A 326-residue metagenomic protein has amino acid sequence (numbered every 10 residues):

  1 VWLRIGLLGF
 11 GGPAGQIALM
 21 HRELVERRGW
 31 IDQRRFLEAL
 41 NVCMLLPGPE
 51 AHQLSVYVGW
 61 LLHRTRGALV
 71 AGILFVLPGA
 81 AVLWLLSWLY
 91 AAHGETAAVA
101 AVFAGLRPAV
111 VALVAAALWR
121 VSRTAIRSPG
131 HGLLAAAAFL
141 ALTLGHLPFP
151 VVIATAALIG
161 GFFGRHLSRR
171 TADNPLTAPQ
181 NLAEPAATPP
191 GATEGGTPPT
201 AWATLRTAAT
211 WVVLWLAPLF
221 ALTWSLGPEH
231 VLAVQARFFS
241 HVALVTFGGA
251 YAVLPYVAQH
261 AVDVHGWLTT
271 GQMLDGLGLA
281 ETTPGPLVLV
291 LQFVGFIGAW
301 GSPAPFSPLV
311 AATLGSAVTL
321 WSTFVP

Functional and structural regions predicted by a protein language model:
V1-L46, Y57-T283, L287-P326: Multi-pass membrane proteins that catalyze or facilitate reactions on polyprenyl-/lipid-phosphate substrates and their
